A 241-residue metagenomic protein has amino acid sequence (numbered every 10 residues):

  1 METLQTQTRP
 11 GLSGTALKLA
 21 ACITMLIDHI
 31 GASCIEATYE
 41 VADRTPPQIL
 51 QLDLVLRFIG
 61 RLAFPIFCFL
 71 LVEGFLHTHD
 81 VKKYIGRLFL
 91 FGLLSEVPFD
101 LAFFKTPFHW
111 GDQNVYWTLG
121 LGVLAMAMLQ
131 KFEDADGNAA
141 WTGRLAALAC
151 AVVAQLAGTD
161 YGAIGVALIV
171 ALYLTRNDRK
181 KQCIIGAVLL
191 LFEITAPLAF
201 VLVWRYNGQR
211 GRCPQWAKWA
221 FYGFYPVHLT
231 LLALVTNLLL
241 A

Functional and structural regions predicted by a protein language model:
M1-A241: Alpha-helical transmembrane segments and their immediate juxtamembrane cytosolic regions
